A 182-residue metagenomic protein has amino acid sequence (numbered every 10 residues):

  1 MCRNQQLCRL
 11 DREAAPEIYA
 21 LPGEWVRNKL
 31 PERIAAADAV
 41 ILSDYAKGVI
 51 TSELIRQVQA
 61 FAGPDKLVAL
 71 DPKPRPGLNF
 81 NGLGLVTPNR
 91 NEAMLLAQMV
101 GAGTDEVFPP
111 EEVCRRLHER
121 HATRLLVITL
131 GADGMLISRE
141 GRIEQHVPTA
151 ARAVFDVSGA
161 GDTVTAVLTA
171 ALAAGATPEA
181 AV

Functional and structural regions predicted by a protein language model:
M1-I41: Conserved N-terminal subdomain of the carbohydrate kinase-like
C8, D133, A166: Glycine-centered loop/turn positions within well-structured domains that cap or flank conserved ligand/cofactor-binding
R12, P88, T149-A150: Active-site donor-binding loop signature of nucleotide-sugar glycosyltransferases
A15-E17, K47-G48, V154, G175: Short strand->helix junction
Y19, L95-Q98, V154-S158: Short, charged, surface-exposed secondary-structure boundary motifs
A37-S43, M135, G161, L168 (+1 more regions): Buried hydrophobic positions in well-ordered alpha/beta secondary-structure cores of metabolic enzymes
A39, K47-E144: Conserved phosphate/ATP/ADP-binding segment of small-molecule kinases
R124, L130, A150-V182: Conserved post-catalytic alpha-helical subdomain immediately downstream of the catalytic base and nucleotide-binding
